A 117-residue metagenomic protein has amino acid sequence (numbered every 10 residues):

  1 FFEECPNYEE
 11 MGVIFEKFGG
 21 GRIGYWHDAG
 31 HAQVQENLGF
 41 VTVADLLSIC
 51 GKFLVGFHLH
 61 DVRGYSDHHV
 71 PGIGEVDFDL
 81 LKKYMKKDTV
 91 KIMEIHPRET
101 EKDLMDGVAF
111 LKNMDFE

Functional and structural regions predicted by a protein language model:
F1: Conserved strand-turn element in the central/C-terminal portion of the radical SAM core barrel that lines
E4-P6: Active-site core of PLP-dependent enzymes with the aminotransferase class I/II
Y8-E117: Histidine-acidic metal/acid-base catalytic patches
